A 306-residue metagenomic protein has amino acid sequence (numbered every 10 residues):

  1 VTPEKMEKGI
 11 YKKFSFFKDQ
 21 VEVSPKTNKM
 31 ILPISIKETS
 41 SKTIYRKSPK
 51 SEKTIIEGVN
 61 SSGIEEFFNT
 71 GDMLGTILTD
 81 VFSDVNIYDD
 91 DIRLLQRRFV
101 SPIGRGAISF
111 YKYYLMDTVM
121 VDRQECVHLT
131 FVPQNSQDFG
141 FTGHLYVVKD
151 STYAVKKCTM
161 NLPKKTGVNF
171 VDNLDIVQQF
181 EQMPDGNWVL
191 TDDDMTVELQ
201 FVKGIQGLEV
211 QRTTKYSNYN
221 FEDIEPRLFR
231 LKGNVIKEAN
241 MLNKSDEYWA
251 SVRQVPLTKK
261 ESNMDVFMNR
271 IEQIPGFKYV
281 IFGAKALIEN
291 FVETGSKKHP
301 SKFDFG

Functional and structural regions predicted by a protein language model:
V1-Y111, D122-Q124, P184-G306: Surface-exposed, low-complexity/disordered segments and acidic/polar micro-motifs at processing/linker regions
I92-V148, T152-T159: Extended beta-strand-rich segments in extracellular/periplasmic secretory proteins, especially within noncatalytic
F110, Q137-G143, N169-V177, L208-Q211: Amphipathic hydrophobic-ligand
F131, T159-K164, H299-G306: Transmembrane beta-strand segments that form the barrel wall of outer-membrane beta-barrel proteins
P133, T159-L162, D194-L199: Beta-turn initiation residues at beta-strand->coil junctions
G140, V155, V171, W188-D192 (+1 more regions): A broad structural signal for short, well-ordered beta-strand segments within beta-sheet-rich domains
G143-K149, D175-D185: Extended lipid/amphipathic-ligand handling interfaces
K165-T166, Q179: Beta-strand-rich interaction surfaces with strong enrichment in secreted/lumenal proteins
